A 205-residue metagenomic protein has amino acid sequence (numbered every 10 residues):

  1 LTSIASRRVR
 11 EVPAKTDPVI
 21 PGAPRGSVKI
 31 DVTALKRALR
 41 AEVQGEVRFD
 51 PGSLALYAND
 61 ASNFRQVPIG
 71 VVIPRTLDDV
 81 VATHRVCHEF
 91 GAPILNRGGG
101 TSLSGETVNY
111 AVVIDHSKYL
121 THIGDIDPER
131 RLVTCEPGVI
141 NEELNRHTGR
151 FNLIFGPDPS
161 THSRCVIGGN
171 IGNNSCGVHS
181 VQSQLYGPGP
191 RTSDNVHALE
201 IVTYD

Functional and structural regions predicted by a protein language model:
L1-E89, G99-R131, S160: N-terminal flexible segment immediately upstream of the FAD-binding catalytic core in FAD-dependent oxidoreductases
L39, S62-I94, V112, H116-P159 (+2 more regions): N-terminal glycine-rich flavin-associated loop
R164-G168: Beta-rich nucleic-acid/ligand-interaction surfaces
